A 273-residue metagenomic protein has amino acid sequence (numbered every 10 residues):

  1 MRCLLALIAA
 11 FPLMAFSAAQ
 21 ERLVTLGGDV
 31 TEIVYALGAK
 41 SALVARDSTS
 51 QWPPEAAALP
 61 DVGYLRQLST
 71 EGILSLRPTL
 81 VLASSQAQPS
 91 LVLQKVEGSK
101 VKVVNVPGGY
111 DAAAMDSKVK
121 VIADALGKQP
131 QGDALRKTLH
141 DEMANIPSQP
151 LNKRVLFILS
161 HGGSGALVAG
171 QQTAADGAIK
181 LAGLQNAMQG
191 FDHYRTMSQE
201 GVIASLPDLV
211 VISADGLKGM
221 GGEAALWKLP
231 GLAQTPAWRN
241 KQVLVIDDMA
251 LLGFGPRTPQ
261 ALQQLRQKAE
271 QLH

Functional and structural regions predicted by a protein language model:
C3-A15: Bacterial N-terminal signal peptides
R22, L91-S164, N186-G190, M197 (+2 more regions): Extracytoplasmic substrate-binding proteins
R22-L76, L80-Q86, E223: A short, structured surface patch at a secondary-structure boundary
T31-A36, Q51-E55, G163-V168, I212 (+2 more regions): Short, solvent-exposed loop/turn elements at domain surfaces
A39, A57, G98-K100, A182 (+1 more regions): Short, structured coil segments at secondary-structure junctions
D47, Q171-Y194, A214: His/Asp/Glu-enriched short active-site or ligand-binding loop at hydrolase and phosphoryl-transfer sites
E71-R77, S198-L206: Short helices/loops that flank or line small-molecule/ion binding pockets
Q88-G98, V211-W227: A ligand-binding cleft/hinge motif common to bilobed small-molecule-binding domains
